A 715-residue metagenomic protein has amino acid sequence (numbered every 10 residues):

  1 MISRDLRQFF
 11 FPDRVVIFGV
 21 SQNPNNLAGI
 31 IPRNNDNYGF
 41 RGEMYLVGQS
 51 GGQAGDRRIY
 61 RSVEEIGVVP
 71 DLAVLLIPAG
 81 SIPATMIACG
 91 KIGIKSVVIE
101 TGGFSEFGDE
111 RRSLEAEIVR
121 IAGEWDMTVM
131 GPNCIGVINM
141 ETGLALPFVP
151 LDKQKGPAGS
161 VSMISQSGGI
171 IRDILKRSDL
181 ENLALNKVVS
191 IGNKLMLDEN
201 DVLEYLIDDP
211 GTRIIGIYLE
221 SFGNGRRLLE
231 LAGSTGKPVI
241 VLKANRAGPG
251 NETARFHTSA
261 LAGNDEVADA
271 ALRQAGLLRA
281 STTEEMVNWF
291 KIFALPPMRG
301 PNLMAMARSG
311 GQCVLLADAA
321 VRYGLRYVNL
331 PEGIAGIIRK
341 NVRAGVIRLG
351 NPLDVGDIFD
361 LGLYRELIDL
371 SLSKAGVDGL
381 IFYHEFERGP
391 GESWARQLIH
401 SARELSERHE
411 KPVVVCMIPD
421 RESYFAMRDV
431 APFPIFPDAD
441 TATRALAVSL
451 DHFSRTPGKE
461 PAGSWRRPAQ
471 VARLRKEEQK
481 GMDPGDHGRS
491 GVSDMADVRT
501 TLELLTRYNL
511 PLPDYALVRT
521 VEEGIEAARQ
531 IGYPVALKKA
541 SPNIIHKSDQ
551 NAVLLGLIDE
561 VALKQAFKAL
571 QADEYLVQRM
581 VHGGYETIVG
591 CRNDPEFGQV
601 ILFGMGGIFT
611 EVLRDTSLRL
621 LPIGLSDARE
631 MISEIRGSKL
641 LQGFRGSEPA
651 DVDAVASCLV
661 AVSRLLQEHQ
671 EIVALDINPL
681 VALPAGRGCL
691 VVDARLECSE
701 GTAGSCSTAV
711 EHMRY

Functional and structural regions predicted by a protein language model:
M1-Y715: Catalytic-core regions of core metabolic enzymes, especially those transforming organic acids/acyl-group intermediates
